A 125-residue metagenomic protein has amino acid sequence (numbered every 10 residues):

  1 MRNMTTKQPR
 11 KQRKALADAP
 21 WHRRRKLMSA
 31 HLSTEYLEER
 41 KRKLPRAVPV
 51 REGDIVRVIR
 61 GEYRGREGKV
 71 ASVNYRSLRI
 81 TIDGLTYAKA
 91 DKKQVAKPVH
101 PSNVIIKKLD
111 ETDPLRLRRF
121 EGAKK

Functional and structural regions predicted by a protein language model:
M1-R51, A123-K125: Intrinsically disordered, Lys/Arg-rich N-terminal extensions and targeting peptides of nucleic-acid-associated proteins
R46-P49, G61-R64, P98: Residue-level "contact hotspot" at macromolecular interaction interfaces
E67-A123: Structured, basic alpha/beta domains of bacterial-type, RNA-associated proteins
